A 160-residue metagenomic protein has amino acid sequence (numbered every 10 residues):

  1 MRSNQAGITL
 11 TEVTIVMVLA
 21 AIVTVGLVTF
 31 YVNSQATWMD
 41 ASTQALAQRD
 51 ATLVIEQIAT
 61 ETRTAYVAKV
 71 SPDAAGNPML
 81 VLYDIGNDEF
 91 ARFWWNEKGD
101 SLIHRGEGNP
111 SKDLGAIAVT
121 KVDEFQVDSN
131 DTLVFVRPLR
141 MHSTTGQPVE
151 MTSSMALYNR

Functional and structural regions predicted by a protein language model:
N4-A59, R63: Aliphatic-rich helix starts adjacent to a transmembrane/signal segment
K69-L133, E150: Type IV pilin-like appendage domain
P138-Q147: Short, exposed beta-strand-loop hairpins at the edges of beta-sheets in extracellular/periplasmic proteins
P148-R160: Edge beta-strand at a domain terminus
